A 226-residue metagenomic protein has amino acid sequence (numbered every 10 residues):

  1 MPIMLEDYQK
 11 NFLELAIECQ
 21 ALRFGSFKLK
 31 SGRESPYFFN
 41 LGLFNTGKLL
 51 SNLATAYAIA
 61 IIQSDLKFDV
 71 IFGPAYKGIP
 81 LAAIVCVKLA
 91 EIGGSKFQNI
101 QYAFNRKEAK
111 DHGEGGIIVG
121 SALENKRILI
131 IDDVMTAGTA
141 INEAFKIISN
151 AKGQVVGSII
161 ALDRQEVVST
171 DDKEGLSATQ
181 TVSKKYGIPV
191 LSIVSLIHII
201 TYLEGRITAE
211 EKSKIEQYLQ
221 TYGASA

Functional and structural regions predicted by a protein language model:
M1-I131, T136-A226: PRPP-associated nucleotide enzymes
